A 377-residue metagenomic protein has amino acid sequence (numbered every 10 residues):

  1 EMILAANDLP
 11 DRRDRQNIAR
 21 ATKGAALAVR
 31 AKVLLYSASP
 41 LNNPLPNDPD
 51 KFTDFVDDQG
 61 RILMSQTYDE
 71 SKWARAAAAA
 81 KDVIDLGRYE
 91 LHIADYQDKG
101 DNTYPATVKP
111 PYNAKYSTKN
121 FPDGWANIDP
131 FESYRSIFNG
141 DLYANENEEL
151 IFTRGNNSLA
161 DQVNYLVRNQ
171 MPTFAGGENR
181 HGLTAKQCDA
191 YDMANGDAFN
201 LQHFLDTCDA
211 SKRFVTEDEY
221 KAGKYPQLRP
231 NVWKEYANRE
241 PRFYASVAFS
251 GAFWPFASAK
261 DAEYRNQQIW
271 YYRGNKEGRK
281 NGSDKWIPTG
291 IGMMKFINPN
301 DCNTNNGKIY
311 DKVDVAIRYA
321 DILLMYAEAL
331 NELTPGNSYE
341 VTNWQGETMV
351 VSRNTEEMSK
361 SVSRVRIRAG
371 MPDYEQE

Functional and structural regions predicted by a protein language model:
E1-A185, Y191, Q202-E377: Acidic/polar-rich alpha-helix caps and helix-coil junctions
